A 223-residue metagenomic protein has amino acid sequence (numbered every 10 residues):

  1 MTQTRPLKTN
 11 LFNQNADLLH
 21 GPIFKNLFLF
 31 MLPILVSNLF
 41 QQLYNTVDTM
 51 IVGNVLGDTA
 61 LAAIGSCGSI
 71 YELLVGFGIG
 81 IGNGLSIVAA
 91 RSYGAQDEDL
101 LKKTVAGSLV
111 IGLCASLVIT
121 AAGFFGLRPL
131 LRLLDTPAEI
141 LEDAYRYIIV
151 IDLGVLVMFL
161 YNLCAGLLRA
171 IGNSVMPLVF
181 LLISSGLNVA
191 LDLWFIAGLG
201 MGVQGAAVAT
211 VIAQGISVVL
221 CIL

Functional and structural regions predicted by a protein language model:
M1-M31, A89-L156, G198-L223: Short alpha-helical transmembrane segments in multi-pass integral membrane proteins
H20, F24-L43, V47, I70-F77 (+2 more regions): Residue-level signal for short hydrophobic patches within transmembrane helices of multi-pass membrane transporters
L29, V52-E72, A138-D143, V203-A206: Interfacial/gating helices of multi-pass transporter permease domains
L35, L39, L43, V47 (+8 more regions): Generic alpha-helical transmembrane segments of integral inner-membrane proteins, especially permease/transport modules
L39, L43-A62, L131-A138, W194-M201: Helix-terminus/linker motif at the lipid-water interface of multi-pass membrane proteins
T49, S86-I87, L127-R128, A165 (+1 more regions): Interfacial helix-capping/hinge residues at the ends of transmembrane alpha-helices
L61-A121, M158-P177: Small-residue-rich hydrophobic transmembrane alpha-helices
G112, L167-A190, Q204-V211: Alpha-helical transmembrane segments of multi-pass membrane transporters/permeases
